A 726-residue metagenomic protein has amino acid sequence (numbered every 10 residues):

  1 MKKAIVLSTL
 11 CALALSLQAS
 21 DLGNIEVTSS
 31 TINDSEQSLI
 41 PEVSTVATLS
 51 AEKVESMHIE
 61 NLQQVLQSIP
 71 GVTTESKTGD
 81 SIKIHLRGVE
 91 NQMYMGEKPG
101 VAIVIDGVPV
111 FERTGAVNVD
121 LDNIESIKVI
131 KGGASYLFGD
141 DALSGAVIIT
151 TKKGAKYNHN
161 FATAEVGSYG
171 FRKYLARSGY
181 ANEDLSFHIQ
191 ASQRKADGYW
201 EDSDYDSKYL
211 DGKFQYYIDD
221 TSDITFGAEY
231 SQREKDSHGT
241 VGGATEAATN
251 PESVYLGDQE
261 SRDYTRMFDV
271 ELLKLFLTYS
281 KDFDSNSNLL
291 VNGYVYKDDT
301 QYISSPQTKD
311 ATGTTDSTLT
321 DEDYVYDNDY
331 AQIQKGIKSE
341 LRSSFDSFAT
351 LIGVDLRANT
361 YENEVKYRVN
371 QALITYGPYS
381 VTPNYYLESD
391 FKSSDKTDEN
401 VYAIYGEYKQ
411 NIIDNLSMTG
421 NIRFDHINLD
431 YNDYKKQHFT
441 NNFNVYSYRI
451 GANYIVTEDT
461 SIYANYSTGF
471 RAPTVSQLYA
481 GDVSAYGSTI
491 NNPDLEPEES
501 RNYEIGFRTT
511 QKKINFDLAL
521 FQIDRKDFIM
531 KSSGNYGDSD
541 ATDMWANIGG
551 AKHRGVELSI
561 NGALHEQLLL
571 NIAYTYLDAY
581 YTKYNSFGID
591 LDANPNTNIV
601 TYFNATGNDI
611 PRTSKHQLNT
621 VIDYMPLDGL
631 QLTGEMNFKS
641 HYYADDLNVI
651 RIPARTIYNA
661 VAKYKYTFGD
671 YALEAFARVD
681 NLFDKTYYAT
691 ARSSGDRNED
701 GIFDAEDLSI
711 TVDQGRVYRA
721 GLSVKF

Functional and structural regions predicted by a protein language model:
L7, Y216-I218, E229, Y408 (+3 more regions): Conserved C-terminal beta-signal and adjacent last beta-strands/turns of outer-membrane beta-barrel proteins
L62, I84-H85, V101-V104, V117 (+3 more regions): N-terminal periplasmic accessory domains that precede and gate Gram-negative outer-membrane beta-barrel machines
V101, D106-G132, E246, P251: Short acidic/polar hinge/loop motifs at secondary-structure boundaries that mediate gating or recognition
H159, V166-K195, W200-H238, T265-N288 (+1 more regions): Transmembrane beta-barrel wall of Gram-negative outer-membrane proteins
D184-L185, N288-S304, I455, S461-S467 (+2 more regions): Membrane-embedded beta-barrel scaffold of Gram-negative outer-membrane proteins
T240, T245, T360-E362, Y367 (+9 more regions): Surface-exposed extracellular loop regions of Gram-negative outer-membrane beta-barrel proteins, predominantly
P251-D282, S393-E399, F470-R525, N535-A563 (+2 more regions): Outer-membrane beta-barrel signature, preferentially recognizing the C-terminal barrel domain of Gram-negative
N411-M418, Q522-D524, M544-D645, S723-K725: Gram-negative outer-membrane beta-barrel transporters
